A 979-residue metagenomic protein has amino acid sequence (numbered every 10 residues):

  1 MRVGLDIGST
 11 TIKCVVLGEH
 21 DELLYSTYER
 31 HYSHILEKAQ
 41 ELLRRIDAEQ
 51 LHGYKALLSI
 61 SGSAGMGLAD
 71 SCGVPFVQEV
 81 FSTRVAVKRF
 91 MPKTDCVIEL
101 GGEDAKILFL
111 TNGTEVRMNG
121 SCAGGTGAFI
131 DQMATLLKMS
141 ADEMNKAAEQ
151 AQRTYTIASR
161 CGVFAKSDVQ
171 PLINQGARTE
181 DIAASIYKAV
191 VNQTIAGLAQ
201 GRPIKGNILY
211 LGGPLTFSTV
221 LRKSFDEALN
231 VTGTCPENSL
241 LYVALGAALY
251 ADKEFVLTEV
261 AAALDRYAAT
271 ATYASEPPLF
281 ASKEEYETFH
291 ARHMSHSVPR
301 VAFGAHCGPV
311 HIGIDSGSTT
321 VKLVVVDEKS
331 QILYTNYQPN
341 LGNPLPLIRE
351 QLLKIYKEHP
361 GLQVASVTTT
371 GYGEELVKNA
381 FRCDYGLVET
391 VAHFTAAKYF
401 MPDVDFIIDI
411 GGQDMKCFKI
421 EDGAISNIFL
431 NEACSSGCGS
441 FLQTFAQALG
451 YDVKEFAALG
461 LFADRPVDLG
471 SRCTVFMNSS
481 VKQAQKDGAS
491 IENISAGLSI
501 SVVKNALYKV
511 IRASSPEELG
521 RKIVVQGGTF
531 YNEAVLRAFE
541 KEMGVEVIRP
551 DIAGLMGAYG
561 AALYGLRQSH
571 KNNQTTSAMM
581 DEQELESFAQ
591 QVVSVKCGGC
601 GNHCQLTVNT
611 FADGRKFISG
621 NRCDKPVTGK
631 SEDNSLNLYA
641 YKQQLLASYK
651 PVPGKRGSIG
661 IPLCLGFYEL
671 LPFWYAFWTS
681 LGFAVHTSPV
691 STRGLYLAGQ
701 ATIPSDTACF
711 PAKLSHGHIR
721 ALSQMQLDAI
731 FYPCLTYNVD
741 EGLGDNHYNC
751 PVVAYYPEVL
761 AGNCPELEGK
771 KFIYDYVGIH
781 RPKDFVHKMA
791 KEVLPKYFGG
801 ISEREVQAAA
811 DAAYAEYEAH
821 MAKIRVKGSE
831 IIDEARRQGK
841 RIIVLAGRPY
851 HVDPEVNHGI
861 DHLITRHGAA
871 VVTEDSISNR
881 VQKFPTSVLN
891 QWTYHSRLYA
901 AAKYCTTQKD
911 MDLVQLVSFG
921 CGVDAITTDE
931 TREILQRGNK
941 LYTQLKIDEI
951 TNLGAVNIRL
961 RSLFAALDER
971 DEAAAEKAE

Functional and structural regions predicted by a protein language model:
M1-H20, T94-T111, R153, V301-L333 (+3 more regions): Gly/Thr-rich phosphate-binding beta-strand-loop-beta motif of the actin/hexokinase/Hsp70
G4-R45, E115-V116, G120, I314-K354 (+2 more regions): Short glycine-rich, Thr/Ser-proximal phosphate-binding strand/loop in the N-terminal lobe of ATP-dependent enzymes
H34-I35, N112-R153, L240-V243, L249-K253 (+9 more regions): Glycine-rich phosphate-binding loop plus the immediately following alpha-helix
A64, L198-A228, S239-V243, T370-G373 (+5 more regions): Glycine-rich phosphate-binding loops at beta-strand->alpha-helix junctions
F76-V80, D226-L245, D384-V391, E540-Y559 (+3 more regions): Conserved phosphate-binding/catalytic loops in two-lobed NTP-binding clefts
N119, A123-I130, C434-L442, L449 (+2 more regions): An N-terminal assembly and electron-transfer interface module characteristic of large anaerobic redox and radical
G127-Q132, E237-A271, T395, G439-T444 (+2 more regions): Glycine-rich phosphate-binding/hydrolytic loop that grips phosphoryl groups
A165-A196, S479-Y508: Adenine-nucleotide phosphate-binding core of ATP-dependent small-molecule kinases
